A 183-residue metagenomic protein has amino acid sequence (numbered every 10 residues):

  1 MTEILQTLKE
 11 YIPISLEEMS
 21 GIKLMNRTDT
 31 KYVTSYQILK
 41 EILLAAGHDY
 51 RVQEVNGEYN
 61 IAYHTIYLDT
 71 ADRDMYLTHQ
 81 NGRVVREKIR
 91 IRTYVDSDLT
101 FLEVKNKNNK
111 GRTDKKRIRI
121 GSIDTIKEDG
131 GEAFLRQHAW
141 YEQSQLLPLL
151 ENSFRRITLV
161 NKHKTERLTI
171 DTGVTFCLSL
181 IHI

Functional and structural regions predicted by a protein language model:
M1-I181: Phosphate-end processing signature that detects enzymes handling 5′-triphosphorylated RNA and polyphosphate
